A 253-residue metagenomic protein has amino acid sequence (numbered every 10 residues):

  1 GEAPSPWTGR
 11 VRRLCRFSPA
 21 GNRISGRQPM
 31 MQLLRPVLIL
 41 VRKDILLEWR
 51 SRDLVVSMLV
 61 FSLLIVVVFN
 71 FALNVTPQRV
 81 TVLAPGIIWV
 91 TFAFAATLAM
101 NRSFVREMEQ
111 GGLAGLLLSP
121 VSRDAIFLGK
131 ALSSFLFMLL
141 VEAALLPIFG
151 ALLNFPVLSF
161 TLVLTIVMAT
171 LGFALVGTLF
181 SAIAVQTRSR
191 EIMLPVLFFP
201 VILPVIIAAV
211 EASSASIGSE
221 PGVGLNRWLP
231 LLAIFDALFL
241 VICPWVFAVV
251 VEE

Functional and structural regions predicted by a protein language model:
G1-P29: C-terminal coupling/interaction segments
M30-V55: Aromatic- and glycine-rich beta-strand/loop motifs that create alpha-glucan
E48, T97-L117, A131: Transmembrane helix boundary and interhelical loop/hinge segments in multi-pass membrane proteins
R52-N74, W89-F92, L197, V201-A208 (+1 more regions): Hydrophobic alpha-helical transmembrane segments of multi-pass membrane transport/permease proteins
A84-M100: Long, hydrophobic alpha-helical segments
V121-F149: Selective transmembrane-helix segments that form parts of the transport pathway or gating/packing helices in multipass
F160, L164-F199, V251-E253: A structural motif at transmembrane helix-loop-helix junctions in multipass membrane proteins
P221-E253: Alpha-helical transmembrane segments of multi-pass membrane transporters/translocases
